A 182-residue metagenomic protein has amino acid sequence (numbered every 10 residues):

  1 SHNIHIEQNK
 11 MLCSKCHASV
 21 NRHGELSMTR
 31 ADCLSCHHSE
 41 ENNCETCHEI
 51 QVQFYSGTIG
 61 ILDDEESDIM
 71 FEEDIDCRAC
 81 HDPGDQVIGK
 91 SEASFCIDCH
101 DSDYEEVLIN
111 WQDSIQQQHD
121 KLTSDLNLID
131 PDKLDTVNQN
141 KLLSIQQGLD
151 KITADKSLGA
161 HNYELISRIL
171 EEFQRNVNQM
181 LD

Functional and structural regions predicted by a protein language model:
S1-Q118, D132-T136, I152-E164, R168: Inter-heme linker and motif-flanking segments adjacent to c-type heme-binding CXXCH motifs in c-type cytochromes
R30, T123, Q146-L149: Residue-level signal for cytosolic alpha-helical hairpin/rod architecture
C77, L128-D130, V177-D182: Short, charged low-complexity intrinsically disordered segments located at boundaries of structured domains
L122-L134: Surface beta-strand/loop "capping" patches
Q139-D182: Histidine-centered catalytic/metal-binding microenvironments
